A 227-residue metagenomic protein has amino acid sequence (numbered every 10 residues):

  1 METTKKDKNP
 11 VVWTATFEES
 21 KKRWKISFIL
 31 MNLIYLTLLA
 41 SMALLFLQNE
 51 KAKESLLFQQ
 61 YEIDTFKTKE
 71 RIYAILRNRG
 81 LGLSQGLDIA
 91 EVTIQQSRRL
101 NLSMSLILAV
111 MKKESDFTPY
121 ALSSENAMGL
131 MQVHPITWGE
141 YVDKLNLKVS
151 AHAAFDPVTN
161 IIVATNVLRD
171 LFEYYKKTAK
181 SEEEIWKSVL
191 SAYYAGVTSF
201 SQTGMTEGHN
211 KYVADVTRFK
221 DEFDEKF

Functional and structural regions predicted by a protein language model:
E2-E50, G139-E140, N146-F227: Non-catalytic cell-wall polysaccharide-engagement segments
E54-F117: Export/targeting segments at the very N-terminus of extracytoplasmic proteins
F66, G80-D88, S97-S105, Q132 (+3 more regions): Soluble non-cytosolic domains of exported or imported proteins
I75-L83, T93-R98, P119-A121, A127 (+2 more regions): Second-shell loop/turn segments in exported
E91, L108, P135, I162-N166: Internal, well-ordered alpha-helical scaffold/interface segments that support domain packing or protein-protein contacts
L108-K112, M131-P135, S191, A214 (+1 more regions): Generic alpha-helical structural context detector
A121-K144: Short, surface-exposed glycine/acidic/tryptophan-bearing loops
